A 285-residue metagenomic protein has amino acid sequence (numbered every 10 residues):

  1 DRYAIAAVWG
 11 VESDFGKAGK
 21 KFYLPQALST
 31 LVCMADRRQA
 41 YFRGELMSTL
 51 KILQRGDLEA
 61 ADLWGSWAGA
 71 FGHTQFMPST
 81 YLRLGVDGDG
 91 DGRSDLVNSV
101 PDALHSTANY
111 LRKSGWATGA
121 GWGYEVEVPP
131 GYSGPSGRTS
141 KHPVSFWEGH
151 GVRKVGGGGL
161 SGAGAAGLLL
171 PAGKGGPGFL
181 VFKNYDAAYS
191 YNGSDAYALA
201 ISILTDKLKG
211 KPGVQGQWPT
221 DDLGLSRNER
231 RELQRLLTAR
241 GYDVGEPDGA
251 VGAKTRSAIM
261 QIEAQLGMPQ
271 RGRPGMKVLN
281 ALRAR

Functional and structural regions predicted by a protein language model:
D1-G164, G176-F179, A187-T205, G210-R227 (+3 more regions): Catalytic glycan-binding domains that act on GlcNAc-containing polysaccharides
G16, D102, S257-M260, R283-R285: Short secondary-structure transition/capping segments
F182: Acidic/histidine-rich, surface-exposed loop or edge segments in extracytoplasmic proteins
L225-R230, T238-L282: Short acidic, glycine/serine/threonine-rich helix-capping segments at coil-helix boundaries
